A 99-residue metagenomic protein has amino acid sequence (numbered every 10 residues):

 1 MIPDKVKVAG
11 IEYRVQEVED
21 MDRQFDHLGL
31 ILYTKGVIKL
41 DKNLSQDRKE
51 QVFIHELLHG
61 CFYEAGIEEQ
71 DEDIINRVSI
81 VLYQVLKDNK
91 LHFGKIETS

Functional and structural regions predicted by a protein language model:
M1-R48, E64-S99: Metalloprotease/metallohydrolase-associated module, dominated by Zn2+-dependent proteases
Q51-Y63: Active-site recognition of the HExxH zinc-binding catalytic motif
